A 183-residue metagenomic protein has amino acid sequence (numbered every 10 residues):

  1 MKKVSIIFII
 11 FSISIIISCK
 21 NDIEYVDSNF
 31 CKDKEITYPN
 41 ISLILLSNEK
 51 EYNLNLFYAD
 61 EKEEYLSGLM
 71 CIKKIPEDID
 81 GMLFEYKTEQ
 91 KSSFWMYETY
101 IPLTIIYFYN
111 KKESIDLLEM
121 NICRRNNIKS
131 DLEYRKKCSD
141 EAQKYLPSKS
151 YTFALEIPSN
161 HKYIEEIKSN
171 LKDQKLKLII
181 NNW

Functional and structural regions predicted by a protein language model:
M1-V4: Positively charged n-region of N-terminal signal peptides that target proteins for export
I6-I10: Sec-dependent N-terminal signal peptides
I15-S18: C-terminal motif of bacterial Sec signal peptides marking the signal peptidase cleavage site
D22-W183: Compact, glycine-rich, soluble single-domain proteins
